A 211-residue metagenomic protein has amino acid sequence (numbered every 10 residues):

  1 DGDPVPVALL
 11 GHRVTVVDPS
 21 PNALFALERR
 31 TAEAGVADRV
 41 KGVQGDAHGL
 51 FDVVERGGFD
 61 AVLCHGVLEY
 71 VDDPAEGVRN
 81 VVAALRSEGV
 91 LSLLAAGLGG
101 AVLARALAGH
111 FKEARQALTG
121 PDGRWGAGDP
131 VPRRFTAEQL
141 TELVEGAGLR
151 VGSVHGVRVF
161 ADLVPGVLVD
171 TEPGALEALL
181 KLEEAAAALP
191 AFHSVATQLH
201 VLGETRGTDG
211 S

Functional and structural regions predicted by a protein language model:
D1-F51: Class I SAM-dependent methyltransferase SAM/SAH-binding core
L63: A conserved beta-strand element that flanks and buttresses the S-adenosyl-L-methionine
G66-V67: Short catalytic micro-motifs in class I SAM-dependent methyltransferases
A75-V90: A short glycine-rich, Lys/Arg-flanked "PGG" loop and its adjoining helix->strand segment in the class I
V90-G120: Conserved class I S-adenosyl-L-methionine
D129-V154: Short alpha-helix
S153-S211: A C-terminal cap/extension of S-adenosyl-L-methionine-dependent methyltransferases that defines the acceptor-substrate
